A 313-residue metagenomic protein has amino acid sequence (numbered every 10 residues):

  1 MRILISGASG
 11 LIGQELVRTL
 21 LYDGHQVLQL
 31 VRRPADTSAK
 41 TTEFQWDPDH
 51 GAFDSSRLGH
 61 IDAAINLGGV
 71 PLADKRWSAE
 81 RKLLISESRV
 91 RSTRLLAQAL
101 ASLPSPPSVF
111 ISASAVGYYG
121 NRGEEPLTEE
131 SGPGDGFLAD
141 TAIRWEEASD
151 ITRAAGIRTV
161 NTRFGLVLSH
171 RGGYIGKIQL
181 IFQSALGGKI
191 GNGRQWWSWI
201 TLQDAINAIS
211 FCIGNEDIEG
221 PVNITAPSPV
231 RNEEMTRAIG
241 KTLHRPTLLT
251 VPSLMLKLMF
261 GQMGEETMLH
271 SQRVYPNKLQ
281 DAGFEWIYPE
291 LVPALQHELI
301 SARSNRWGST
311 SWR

Functional and structural regions predicted by a protein language model:
R2, N215-Q262, Q296, A302-R313: Mid/C-terminal beta-alpha module of Rossmann-like enzyme folds, strongest in SDR-family dehydrogenases/epimerases
I3-D23: N-terminal Rossmann NAD(P)H-binding glycine-rich loop of SDR-like oxidoreductase domains
T42-S92: NAD(P)H-binding glycine-rich loop region in Rossmannoid oxidoreductase-like domains and their noncatalytic homologs
R94-G136: Conserved Rossmann-fold NAD(P)-dependent oxidoreductase catalytic core, especially the SDR/UDP-sugar
S114, E147-H170: Conserved beta-loop-beta element that borders a ligand/cofactor-binding pocket
I157, L168-K177, C212-V222: Glycine/proline-rich active-site loop of Rossmann-fold NAD(P)-dependent oxidoreductases
K177-I200, D204: A conserved pocket-lining segment of Rossmann-fold NAD(P)-dependent short-chain dehydrogenase/reductase
E265-R313: C-terminal amphipathic/interface module of NAD(P)-dependent oxidoreductases and related NAD-binding regulators
